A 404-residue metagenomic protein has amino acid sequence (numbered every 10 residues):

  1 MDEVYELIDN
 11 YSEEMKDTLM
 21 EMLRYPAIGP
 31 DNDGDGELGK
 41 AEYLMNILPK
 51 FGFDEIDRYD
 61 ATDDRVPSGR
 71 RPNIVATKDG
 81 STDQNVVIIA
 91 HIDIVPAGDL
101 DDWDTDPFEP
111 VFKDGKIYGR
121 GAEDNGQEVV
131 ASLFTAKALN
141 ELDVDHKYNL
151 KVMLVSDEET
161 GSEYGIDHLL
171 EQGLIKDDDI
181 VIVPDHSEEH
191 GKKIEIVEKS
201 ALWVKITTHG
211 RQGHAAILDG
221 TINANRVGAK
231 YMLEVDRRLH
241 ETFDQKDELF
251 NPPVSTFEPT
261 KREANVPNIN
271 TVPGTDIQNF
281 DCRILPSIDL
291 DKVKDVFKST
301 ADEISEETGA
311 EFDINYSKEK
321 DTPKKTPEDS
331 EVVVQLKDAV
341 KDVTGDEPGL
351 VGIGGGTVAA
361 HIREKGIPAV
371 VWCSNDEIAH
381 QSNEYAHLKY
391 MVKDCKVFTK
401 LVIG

Functional and structural regions predicted by a protein language model:
M1-G98, T275-N279: N-terminal helical capping/dimerization or prosegment-like subdomains of hydrolases acting on amide or phosphate bonds
D83-L154, K393: Active-site metal-coordination/substrate-binding segment of hydrolases, especially metallo-dependent peptidases
A97-F112, I182, I196-T207, Q335-A339 (+1 more regions): Acidic-glycine-rich active-site phosphate/pyrophosphate-binding loop
N125-V197: Acidic/histidine-rich catalytic neighborhood of metal-dependent amide-processing enzymes
S187-E188, I206-G213, W372-H380: A glycine-centered beta->alpha junction motif in the catalytic cores of kinase/phosphotransferase enzymes
A215-E263, T271, P286-F312: Acidic-enriched catalytic cores of C-N bond-cleaving enzymes acting on peptides and small amides
E258-R262, D281-L285, F312-D329, G354: A short beta-alpha structural unit
K337-A339, V343-I403: Zn-dependent metallopeptidase/amidohydrolase metal-coordination segment
